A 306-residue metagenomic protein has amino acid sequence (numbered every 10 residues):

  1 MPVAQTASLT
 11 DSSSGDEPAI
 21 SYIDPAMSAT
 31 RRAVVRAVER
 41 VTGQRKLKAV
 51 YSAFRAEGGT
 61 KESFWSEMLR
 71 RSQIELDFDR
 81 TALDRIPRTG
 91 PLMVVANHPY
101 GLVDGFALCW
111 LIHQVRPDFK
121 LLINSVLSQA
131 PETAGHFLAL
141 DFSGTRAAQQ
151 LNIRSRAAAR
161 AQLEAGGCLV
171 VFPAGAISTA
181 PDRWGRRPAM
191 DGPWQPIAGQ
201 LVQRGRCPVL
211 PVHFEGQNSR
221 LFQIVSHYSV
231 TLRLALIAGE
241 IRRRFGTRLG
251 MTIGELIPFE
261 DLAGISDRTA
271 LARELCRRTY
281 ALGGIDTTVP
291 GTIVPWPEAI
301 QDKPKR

Functional and structural regions predicted by a protein language model:
M1-V95, G105-A107, Q114-D118, A134-G135 (+2 more regions): Membrane-anchoring hydrophobic helices of lipid-metabolizing enzymes
P2-A4, L9, G15-I20, I153-R306: Non-catalytic C-terminal accessory region of glycerolipid acyltransferases and related lyso-lipid remodeling enzymes
L69-I74, H98, T145-Q150, R187-A189: Short, flexible loop segments at the rims of nucleotide/cofactor-binding pockets, characterized by
M93-V95, A139, V170-F172: Structural motif
H98-L102, I177-S178: Gly/Ser/Thr-rich loops at beta-strand to alpha-helix junctions that form or flank small-molecule/cofactor-binding
V103, A107-W110, I197-Q200: Short amphipathic alpha-helical face segments that pack within enzyme cores and frequently flank/anchor catalytic
H113, D118-N152, R156-A159, L163: Conserved nucleotide-cofactor-binding alpha/beta core module
